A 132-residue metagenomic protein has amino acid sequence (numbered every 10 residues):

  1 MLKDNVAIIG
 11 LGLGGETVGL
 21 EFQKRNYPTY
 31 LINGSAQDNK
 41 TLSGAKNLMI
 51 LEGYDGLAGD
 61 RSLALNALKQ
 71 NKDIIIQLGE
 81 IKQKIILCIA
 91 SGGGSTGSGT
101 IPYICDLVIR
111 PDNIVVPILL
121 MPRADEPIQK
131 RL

Functional and structural regions predicted by a protein language model:
M1-L132: Tubulin/FtsZ superfamily GTPase core signature
